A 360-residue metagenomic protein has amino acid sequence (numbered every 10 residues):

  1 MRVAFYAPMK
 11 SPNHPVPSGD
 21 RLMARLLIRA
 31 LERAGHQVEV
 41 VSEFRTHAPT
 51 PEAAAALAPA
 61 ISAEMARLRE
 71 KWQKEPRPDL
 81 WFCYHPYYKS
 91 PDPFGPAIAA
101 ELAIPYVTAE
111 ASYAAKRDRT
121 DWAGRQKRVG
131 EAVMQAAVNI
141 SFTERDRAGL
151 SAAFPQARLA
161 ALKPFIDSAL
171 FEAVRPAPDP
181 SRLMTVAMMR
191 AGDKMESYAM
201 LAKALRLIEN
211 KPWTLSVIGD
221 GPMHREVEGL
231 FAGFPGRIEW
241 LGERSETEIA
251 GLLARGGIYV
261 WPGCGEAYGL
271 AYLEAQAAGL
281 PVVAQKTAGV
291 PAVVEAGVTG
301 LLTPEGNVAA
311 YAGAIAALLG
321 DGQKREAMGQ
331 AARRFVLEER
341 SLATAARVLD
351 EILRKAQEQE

Functional and structural regions predicted by a protein language model:
W122-N139: Membrane-proximal helix-turn-helix segments that form the acceptor-binding/catalytic region of lipid-linked
R145, F165: Carbohydrate-associated surface elements
R175-E196, A202-R206, S216: Conserved donor-binding/catalytic core segment of Leloir-type glycosyltransferases
R225-T247: Nucleotide-activated donor-binding/catalytic signature segment of Leloir-type glycosyltransferases, i.e., the conserved
E243-R244, G251-G256: Short alpha-helical donor nucleotide-sugar binding micro-motif in glycosyltransferases
C264: Aromatic "clamp/platform" in nucleotide-sugar-dependent glycosyltransferases that forms part of the donor/acceptor
P281-A284, V294: Short hydrophobic beta-strand element within catalytic cores of glycosyltransferases and related nucleotide-activated
A296-G297, L301-V308, A317-Q323: Conserved acidic donor-binding segment of nucleotide-sugar-dependent glycosyltransferases
